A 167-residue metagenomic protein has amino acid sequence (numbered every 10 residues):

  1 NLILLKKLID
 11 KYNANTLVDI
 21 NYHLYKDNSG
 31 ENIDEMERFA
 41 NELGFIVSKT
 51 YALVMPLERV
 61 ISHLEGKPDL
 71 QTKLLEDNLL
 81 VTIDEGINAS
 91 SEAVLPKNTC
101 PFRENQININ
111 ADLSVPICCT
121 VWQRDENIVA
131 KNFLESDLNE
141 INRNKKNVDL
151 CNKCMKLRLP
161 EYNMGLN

Functional and structural regions predicted by a protein language model:
N1-R143, D149-N152, L159-L166: Radical SAM enzyme [4Fe-4S]-AdoMet core and its adjacent flexible, acidic and glycine-rich loops/tails across
